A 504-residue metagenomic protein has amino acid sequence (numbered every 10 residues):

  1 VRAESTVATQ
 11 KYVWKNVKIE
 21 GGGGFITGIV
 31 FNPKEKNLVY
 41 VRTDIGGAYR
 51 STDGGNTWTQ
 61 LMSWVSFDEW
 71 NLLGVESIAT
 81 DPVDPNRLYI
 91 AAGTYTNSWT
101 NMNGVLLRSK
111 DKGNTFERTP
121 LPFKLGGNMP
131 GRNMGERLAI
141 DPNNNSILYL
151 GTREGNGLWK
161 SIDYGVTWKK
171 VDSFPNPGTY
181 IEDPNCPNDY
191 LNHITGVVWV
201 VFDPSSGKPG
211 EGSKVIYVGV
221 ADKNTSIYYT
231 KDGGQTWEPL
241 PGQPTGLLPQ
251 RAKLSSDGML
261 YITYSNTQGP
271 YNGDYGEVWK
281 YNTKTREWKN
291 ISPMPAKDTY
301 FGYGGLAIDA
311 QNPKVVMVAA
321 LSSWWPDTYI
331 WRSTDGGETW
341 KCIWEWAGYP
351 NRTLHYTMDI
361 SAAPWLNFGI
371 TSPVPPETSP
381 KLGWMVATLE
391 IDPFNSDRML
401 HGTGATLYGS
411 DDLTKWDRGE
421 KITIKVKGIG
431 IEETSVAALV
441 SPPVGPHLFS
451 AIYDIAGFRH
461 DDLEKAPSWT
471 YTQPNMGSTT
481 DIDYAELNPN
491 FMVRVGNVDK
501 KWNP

Functional and structural regions predicted by a protein language model:
V1-P504: Extracellular glycan-interacting surfaces
